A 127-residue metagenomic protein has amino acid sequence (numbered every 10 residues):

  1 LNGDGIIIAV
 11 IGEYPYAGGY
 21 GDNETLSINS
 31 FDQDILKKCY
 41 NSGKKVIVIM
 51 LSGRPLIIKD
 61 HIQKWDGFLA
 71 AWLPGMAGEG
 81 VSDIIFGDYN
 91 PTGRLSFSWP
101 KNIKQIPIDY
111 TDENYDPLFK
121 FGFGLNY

Functional and structural regions predicted by a protein language model:
L1-Y127: C-terminal non-catalytic regions of proteins with extracellular/luminal or membrane-system context
